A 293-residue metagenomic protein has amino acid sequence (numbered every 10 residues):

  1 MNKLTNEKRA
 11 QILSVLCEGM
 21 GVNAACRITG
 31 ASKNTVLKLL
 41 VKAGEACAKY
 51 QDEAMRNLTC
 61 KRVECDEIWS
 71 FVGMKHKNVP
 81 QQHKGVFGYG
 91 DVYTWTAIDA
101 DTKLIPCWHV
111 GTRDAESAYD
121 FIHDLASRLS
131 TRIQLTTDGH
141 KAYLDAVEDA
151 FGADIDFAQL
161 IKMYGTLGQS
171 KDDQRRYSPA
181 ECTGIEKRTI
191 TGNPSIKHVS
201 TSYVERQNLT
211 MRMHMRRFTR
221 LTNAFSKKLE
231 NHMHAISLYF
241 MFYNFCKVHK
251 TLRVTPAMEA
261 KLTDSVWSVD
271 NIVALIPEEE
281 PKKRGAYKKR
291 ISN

Functional and structural regions predicted by a protein language model:
M1-N293: Residue-level recognition of single "structural anchor" positions that define or cap local secondary structure
